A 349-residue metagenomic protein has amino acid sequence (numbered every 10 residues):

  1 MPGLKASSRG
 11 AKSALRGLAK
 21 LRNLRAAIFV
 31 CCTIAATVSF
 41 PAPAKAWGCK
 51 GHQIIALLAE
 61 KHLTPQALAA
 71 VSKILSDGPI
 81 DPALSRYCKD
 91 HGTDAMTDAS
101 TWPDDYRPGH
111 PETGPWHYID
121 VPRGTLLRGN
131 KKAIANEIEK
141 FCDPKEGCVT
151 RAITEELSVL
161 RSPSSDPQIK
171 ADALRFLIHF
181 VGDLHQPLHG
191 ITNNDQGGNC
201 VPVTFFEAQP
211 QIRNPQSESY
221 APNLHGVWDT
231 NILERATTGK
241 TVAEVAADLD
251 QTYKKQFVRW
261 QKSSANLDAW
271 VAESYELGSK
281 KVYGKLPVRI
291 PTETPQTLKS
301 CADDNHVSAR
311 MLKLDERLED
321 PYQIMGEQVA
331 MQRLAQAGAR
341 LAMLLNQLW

Functional and structural regions predicted by a protein language model:
M1-R22: N-terminal secretory signal peptides that target proteins for export/translocation
N23-C32: Sec-dependent N-terminal signal peptides
A35-T37: Hydrophobic alpha-helical membrane-insertion segments, chiefly the h-region of N-terminal signal peptides
S39-P43: N-terminal signal peptide c-region/cleavage motif recognized by signal peptidases
K45-F180, P187-P321, G326-Q347: N-terminal, motif-rich segments that launch catalysis or mediate targeting to/interaction with membranes, typified by
